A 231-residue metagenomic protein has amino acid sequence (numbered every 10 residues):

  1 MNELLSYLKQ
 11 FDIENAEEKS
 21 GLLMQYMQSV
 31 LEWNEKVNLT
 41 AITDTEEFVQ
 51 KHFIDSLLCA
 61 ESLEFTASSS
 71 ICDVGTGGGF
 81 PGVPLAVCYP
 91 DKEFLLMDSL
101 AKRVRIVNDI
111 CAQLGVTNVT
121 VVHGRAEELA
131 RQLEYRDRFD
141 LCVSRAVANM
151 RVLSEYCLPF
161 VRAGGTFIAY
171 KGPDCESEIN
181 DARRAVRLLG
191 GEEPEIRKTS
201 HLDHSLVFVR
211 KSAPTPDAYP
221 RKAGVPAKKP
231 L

Functional and structural regions predicted by a protein language model:
N2-A67, C72, K102-R105, D109-V119: Class I SAM-dependent transferase core
V30, L85, K171, V209: Residue-level signal for inorganic ion chemistry
L57-A148, S154: Conserved SAM/SAH cofactor-binding pocket of Class I
Y89, V161-A163: Helix-to-beta-strand junctions that scaffold the AdoMet/dcAdoMet cofactor pocket in Class I SAM-dependent enzymes
R103-R105, C175, I179: Short alpha-helix immediately C-terminal to the canonical SAM-binding loop
G164-D174: Conserved beta-strand signature within the Rossmann-like core of class I S-adenosyl-L-methionine
N180-L231: SAM/dcSAM-binding transferase cores
